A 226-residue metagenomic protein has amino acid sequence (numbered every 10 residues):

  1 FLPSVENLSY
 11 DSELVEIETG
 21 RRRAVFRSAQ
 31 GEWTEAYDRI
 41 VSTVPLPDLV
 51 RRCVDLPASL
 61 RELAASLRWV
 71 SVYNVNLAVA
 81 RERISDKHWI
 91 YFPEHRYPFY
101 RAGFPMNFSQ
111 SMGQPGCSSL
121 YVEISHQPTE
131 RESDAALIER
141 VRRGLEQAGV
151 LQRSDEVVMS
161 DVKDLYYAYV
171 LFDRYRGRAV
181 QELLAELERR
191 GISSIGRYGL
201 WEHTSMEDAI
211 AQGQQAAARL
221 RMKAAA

Functional and structural regions predicted by a protein language model:
F1-R39, T43: Helical element adjacent to the flavin cofactor pocket in flavoenzyme catalytic cores
L2-P3, E18, R142, E146 (+1 more regions): Class I S-adenosyl-L-methionine
S4-N7, D48, R52, R219 (+1 more regions): Active-site catalytic microenvironments for nucleophilic, acid-base chemistry
E6-L8, Q147-V157, M222-A226: Surface-exposed helix-capping loop/turn segments at secondary-structure junctions
E13-V15, T19, N107, V162-Y167 (+1 more regions): Residues that form or immediately flank small-molecule/cofactor binding pockets and catalytic motifs
E18-R22, L165-R174, T204-S205: Short, solvent-exposed polar/charged micro-motifs at secondary-structure junctions
Y37-R39, L46-S193, A211: C-terminal segments that line or cap access tunnels to active or ligand-binding sites in enzymes and enzyme-associated
L187, I192-A224: A conserved FAD-binding loop/helix module that cradles the flavin
